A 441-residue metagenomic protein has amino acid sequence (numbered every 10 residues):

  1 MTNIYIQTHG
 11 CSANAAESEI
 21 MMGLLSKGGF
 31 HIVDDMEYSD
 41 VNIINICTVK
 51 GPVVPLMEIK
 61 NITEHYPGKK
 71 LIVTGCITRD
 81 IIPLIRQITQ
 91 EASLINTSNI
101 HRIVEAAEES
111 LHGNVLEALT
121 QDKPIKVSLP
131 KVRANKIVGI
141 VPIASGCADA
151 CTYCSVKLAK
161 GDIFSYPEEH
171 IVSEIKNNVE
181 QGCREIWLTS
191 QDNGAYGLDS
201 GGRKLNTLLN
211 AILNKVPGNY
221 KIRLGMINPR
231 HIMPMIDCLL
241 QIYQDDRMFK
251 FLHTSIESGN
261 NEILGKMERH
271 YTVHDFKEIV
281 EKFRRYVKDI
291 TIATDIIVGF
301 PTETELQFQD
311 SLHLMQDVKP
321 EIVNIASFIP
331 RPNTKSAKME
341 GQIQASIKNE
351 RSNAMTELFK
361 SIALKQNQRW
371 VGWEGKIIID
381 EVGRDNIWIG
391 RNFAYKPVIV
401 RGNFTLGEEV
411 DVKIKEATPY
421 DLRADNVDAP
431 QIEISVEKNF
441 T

Functional and structural regions predicted by a protein language model:
M1-A195, N210, M248, L252 (+4 more regions): Proteins enriched for Cys/Gly/acidic motifs involved in redox and nucleic-acid/cofactor modification
I4, V41-N42, G139, I186 (+7 more regions): Conserved beta-strand core positions
Y5, G10, I140-P142, R223 (+4 more regions): Short aromatic/hydrophobic contact patches that present stacked aromatics for nucleic-acid/ligand binding
L71-I72, D80, I85, E180-E305: Conserved SAM/AdoMet-binding glycine-rich loop
H101, D149, G194, R230 (+4 more regions): Glycine-centered loop/turn positions within well-structured domains that cap or flank conserved ligand/cofactor-binding
I171, L188, L224, T254 (+6 more regions): Conserved, mostly hydrophobic/aromatic
K250-L252, L264-K266, F276, K288-T291 (+6 more regions): Extended hydrophobic-aromatic, low-complexity segments
K338-T441: Terminal RNA-binding accessory module
